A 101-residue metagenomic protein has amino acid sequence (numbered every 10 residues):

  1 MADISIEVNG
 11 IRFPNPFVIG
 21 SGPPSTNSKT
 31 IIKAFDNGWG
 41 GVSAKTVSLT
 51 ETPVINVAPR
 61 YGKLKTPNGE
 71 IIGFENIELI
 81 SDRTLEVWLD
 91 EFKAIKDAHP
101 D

Functional and structural regions predicted by a protein language model:
A2-F13, V18-D101: Active-site entrance/lid segments in N-terminal catalytic domains of soluble metabolic enzymes
